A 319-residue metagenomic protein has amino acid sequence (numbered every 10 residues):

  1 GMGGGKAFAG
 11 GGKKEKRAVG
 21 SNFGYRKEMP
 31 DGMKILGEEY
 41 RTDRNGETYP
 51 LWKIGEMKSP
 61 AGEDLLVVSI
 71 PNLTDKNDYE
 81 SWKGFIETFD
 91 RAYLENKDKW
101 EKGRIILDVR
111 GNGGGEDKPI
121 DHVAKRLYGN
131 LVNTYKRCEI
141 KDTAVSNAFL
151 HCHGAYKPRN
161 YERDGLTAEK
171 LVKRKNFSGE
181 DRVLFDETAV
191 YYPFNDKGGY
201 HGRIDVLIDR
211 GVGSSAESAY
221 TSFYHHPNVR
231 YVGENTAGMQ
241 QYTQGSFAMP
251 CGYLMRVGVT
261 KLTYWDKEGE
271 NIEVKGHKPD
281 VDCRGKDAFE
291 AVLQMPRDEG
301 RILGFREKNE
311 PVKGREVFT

Functional and structural regions predicted by a protein language model:
G1-I140, H151-Y156, R203, S218 (+5 more regions): Flexible, low-complexity junctional segments that flank or bridge functional domains
D117-E290: Conserved acidic, small-residue-rich alpha-beta core segments centered on
L293-Q294: Juxtamembrane/interface motifs at transmembrane-helix termini
